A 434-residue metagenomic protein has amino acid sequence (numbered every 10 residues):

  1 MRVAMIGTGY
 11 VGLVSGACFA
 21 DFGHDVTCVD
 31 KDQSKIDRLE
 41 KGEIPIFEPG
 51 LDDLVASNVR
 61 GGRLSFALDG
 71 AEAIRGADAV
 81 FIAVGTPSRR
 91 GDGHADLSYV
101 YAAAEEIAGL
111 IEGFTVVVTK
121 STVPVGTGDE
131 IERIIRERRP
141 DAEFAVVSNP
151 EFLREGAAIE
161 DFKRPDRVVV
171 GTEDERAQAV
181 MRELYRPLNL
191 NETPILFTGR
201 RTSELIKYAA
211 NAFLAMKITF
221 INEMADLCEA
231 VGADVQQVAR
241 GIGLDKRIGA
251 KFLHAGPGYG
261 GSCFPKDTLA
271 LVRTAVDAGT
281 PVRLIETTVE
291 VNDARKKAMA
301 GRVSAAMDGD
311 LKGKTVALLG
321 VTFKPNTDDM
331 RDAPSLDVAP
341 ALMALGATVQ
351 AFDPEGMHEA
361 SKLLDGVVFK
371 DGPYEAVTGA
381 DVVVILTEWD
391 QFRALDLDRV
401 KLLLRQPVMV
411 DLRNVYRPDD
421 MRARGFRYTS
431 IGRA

Functional and structural regions predicted by a protein language model:
M1-A434: Structural/interface elements that position substrates and couple domains in central-metabolism enzymes
